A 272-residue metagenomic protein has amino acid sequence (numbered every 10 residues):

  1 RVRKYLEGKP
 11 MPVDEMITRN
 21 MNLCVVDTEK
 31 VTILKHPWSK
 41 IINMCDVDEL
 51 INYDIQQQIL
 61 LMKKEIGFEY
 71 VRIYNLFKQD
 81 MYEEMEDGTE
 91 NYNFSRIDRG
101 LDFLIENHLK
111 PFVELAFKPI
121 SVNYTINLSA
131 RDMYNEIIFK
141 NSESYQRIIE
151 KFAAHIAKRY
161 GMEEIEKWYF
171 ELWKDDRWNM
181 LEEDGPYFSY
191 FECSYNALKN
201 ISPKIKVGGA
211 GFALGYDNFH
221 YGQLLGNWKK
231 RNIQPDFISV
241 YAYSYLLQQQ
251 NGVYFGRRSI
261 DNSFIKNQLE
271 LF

Functional and structural regions predicted by a protein language model:
R1-E69, I73-Y74: Mature N-terminal, pre-catalytic/accessory segment of carbohydrate-active enzymes
R1-L6, K266-F272: Short intrinsically disordered, low-complexity coil segments enriched in acidic
R1-R3, V13-N20, C45-E49, Y145-I149 (+3 more regions): Short linear motifs at secondary-structure transitions and domain/linker junctions
I66-I260, N267-L271: Substrate-binding cleft and catalytic face of glycoside hydrolase catalytic domains, especially the flexible beta-alpha
